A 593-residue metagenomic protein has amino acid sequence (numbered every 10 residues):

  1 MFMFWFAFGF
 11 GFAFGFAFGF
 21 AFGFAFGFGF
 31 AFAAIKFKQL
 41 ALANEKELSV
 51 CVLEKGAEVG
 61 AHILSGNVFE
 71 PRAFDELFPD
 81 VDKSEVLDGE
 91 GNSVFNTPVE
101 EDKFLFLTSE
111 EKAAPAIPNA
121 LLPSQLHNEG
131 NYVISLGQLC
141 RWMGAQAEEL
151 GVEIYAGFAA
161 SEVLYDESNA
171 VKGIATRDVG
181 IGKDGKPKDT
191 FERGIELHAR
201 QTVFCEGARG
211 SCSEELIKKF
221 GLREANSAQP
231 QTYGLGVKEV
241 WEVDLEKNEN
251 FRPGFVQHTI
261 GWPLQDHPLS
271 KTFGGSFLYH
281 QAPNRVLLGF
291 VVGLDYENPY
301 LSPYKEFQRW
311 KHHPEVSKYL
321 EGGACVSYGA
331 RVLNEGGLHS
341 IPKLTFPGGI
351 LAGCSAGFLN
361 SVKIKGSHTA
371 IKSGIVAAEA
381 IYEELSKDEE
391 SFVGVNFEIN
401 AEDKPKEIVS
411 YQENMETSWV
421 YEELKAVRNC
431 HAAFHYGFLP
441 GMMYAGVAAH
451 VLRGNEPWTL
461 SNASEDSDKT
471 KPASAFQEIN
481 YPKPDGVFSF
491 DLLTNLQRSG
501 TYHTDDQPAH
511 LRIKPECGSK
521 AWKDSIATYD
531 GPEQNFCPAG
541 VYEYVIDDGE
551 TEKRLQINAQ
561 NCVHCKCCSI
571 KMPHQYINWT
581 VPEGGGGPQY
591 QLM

Functional and structural regions predicted by a protein language model:
M1-G9, G15, G19-C51: N-terminal Rossmann-like FAD-binding beta1-loop-alpha1 element of flavoenzymes
N44, G137, R141-W142, Q146-K318 (+3 more regions): Predominantly flavin-linked oxidoreductase catalytic cores and closely associated redox partners
K46-E111: N-terminal FAD cofactor-binding segment of flavoenzymes
A113-G137, A145, G173, V291-G293: Helix-loop-beta segment of a Rossmann-like dinucleotide-binding subdomain
A330-S361, N495-A509, G518-F536, E543: FAD-binding beta-loop-beta segment adjacent to the flavin cofactor pocket
G357-K363, I375, E379-G437, T551 (+2 more regions): Active-site-proximal substrate-binding core of FAD-dependent oxidoreductases
F434-G486: C-terminal auxiliary extensions adjacent to catalytic cores
T528-Q560, C567-Q589: Iron-sulfur cluster-binding cysteine motifs and their immediate structural context in ferredoxin-like electron-transfer
